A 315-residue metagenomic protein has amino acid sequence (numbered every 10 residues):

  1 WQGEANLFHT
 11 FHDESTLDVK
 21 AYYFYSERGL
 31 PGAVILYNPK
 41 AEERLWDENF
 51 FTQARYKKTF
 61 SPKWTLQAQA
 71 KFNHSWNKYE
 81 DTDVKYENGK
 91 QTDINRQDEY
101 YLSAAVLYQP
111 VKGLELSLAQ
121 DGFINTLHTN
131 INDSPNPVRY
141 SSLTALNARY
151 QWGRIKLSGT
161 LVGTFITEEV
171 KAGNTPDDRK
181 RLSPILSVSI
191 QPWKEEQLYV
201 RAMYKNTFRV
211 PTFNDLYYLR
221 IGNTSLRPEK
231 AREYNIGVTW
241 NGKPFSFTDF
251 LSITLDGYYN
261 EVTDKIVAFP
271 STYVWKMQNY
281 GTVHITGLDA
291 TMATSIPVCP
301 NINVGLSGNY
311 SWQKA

Functional and structural regions predicted by a protein language model:
W1, K40-E48, N88-D98, D133-Y140 (+3 more regions): Replace "Gram-negative outer membrane beta-barrel proteins" with "bacterial and organellar outer membrane beta-barrel
W1-E4, F8-Q67, F72-E99, I131: Flexible loop and strand-edge segments within Gram-negative outer membrane beta-barrel domains
Q2, D47-F51, Q97-A105, R139-A145 (+5 more regions): Transmembrane beta-barrel architecture of outer-membrane proteins
A5-H9, T52-K58, L102-Y108, L146-Y150 (+4 more regions): Residues on the lipid-exposed face of transmembrane beta-strands in outer-membrane beta-barrel proteins
F24, G29-N38, K78-E87, L127-P135 (+4 more regions): Outer-membrane beta-barrel translocator domains and adjoining extracellular loop/strand segments of Gram-negative
K63, Q67-D81, Q191-W193, V200-M203 (+2 more regions): Membrane-embedded beta-barrel scaffold of Gram-negative outer-membrane proteins
Q109-N260: Structural signature of Gram-negative outer-membrane beta-barrels, strongest in the C-terminal barrel of TonB-dependent
K112, R154, S252-E261, Q278-A315: Gram-negative outer-membrane beta-barrel transporters
